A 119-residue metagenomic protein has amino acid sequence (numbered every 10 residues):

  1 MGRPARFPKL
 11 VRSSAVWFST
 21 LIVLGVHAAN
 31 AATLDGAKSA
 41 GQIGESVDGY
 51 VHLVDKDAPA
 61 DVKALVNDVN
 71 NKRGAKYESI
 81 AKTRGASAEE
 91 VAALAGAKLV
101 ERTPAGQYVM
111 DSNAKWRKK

Functional and structural regions predicted by a protein language model:
M1-L10: N-terminal secretory signal peptides that target proteins for export/translocation
R6, G49-Y50, N67-D68: Short hydrophobic/aromatic-rich motifs at helix boundaries and adjacent loops
F7, L21-L24, H52, A81: Short, flexible active-site loop motifs that bind/organize anionic cofactors or intermediates
L10, A28-A31: N-terminal cationic leader/targeting segments used for protein routing and processing
S13-G25: Bacterial N-terminal signal peptides
N30-A64, R84, A88-K119: Amphipathic, charged alpha-helical segments and their helix-to-coil junctions in extracytoplasmic/peripheral assemblies
V66-A81: Short, well-ordered alpha-helical segments
